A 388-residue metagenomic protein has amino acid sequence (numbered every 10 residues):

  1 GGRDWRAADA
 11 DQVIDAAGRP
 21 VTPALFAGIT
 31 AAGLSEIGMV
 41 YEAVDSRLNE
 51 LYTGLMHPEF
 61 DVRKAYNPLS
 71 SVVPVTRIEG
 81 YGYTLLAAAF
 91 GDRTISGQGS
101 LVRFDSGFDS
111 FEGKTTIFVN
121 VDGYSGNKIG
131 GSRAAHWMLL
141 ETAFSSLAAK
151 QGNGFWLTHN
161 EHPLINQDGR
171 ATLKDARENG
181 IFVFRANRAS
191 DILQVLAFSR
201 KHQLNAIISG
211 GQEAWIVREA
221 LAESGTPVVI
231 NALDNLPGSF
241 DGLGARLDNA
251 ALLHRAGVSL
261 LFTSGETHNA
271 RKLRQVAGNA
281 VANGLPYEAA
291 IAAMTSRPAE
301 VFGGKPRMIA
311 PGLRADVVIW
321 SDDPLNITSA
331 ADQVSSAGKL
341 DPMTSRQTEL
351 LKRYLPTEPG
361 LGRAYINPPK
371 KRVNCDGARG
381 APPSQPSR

Functional and structural regions predicted by a protein language model:
G1-T22: Histidine-rich, glycine-flanked metal-binding segment
G2, A310-Y354: C-terminal cap of metal-dependent C-N hydrolases
G18, I29, T76, V195 (+6 more regions): Divalent metal-coordination and catalytic microenvironments
R19-V40, L86: Di-metal (Zn2+ and/or Mg2+/Mn2+) metal-binding site signature of metallo-dependent hydrolases with the MBL/beta-CASP
P23, G28, V44-S71, I78: Proteins synthesized as precursors that undergo proteolytic processing into mature forms
G38, D45-E59, I181, A222 (+2 more regions): His/Asp/Glu-enriched, well-ordered alpha-helical/loop segment that forms or immediately abuts the divalent-metal
P68-A206, A330, S336, L361-S387: Polyanionic/metal-chelating signatures
E213-S224, R246: Active-site-adjacent beta->alpha loops and helix N-cap segments on the catalytic face of soluble alpha/beta enzymes
